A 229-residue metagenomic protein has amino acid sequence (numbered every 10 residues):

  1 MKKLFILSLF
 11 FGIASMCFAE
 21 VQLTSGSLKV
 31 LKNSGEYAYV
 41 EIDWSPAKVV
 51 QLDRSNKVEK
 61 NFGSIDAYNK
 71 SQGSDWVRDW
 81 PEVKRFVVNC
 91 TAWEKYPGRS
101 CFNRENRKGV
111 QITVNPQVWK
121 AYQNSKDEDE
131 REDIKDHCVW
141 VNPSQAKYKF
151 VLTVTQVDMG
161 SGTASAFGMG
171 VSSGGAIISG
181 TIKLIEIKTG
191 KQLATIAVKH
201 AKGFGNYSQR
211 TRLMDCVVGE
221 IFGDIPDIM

Functional and structural regions predicted by a protein language model:
L4-M16: Sec-dependent N-terminal signal peptides
A19-E94, G98-G109, V118-R131, A197-V198 (+1 more regions): A structural "domain/chain start" motif
Q22, P116-Q192, G203-F204: Surface-exposed short loop/turn segments
A38-I42, F150-L152, I182-L184, I196 (+1 more regions): Hydrophobic beta-strand residues in large extracellular and virion-surface proteins
N69-R78, S173, I187-M229: Short secondary-structure boundary motifs at beta->alpha junctions and helix caps
F102, H137-V139, V217: Sequence contexts marking disulfide-bonded cysteines in secreted/extracellular proteins
